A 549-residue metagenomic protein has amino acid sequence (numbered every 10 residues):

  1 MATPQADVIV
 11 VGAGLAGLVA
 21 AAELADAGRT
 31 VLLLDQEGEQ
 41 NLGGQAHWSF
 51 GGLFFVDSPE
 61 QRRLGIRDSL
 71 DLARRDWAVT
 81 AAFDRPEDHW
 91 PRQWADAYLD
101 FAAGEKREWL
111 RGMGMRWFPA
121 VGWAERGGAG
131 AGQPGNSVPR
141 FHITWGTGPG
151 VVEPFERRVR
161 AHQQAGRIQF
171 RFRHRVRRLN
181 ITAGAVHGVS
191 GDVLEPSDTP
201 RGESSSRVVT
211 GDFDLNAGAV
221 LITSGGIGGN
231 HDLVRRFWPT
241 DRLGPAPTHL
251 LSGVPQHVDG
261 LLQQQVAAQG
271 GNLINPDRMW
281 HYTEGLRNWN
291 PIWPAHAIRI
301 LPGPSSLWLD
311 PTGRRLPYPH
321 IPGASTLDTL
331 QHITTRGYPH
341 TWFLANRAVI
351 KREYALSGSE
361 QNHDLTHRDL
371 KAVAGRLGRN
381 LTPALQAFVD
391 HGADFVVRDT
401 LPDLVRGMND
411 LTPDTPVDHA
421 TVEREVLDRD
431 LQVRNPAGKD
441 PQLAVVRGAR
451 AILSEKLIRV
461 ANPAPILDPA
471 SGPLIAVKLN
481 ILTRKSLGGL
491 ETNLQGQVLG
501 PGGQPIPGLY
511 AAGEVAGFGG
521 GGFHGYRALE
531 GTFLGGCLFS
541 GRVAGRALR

Functional and structural regions predicted by a protein language model:
M1-V8, D26, F523: Extreme N-terminal leader/targeting segments of oxidoreductases
V8-L33: N-terminal Rossmann-like FAD-binding beta1-loop-alpha1 element of flavoenzymes
D26-H47: Glycine-rich FAD pyrophosphate-binding loop
G52-L99: Glycine-rich active-site loop/strand segments that organize a redox cofactor
A95-G211, H231-D232, L286, V426-D468: Conserved redox-cofactor binding core of oxidoreductases
P196-W289, E530, L534-V543: Glycine-rich loop(s) and the adjacent beta-strand/alpha-helix scaffold that form part
Q263-Q265, Q269-V417: An anion/pyrophosphate-binding glycine-rich loop and adjacent beta-alpha core in soluble alpha-beta enzymes
T415-G519, F523: A glycine-rich dinucleotide-binding beta-alpha-beta segment and adjacent secondary-structure elements that constitute
